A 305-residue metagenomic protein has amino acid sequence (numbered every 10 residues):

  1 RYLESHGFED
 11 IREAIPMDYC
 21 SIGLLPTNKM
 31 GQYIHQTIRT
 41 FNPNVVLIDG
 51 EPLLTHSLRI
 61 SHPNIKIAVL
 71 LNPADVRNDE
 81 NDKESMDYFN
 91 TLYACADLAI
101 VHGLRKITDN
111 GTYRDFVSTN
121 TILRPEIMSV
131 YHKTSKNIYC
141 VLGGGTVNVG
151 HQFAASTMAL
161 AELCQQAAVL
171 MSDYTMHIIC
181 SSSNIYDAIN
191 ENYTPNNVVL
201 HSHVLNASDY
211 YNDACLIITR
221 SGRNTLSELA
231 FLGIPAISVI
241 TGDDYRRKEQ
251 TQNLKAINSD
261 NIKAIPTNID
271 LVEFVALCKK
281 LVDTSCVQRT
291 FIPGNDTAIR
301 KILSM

Functional and structural regions predicted by a protein language model:
R1-Y174, N184-M305: Nucleotide-activated sugar donor-binding and catalytic core shared by glycosyltransferases and related lipid-linked
M176-C180: Short beta-strand segments
